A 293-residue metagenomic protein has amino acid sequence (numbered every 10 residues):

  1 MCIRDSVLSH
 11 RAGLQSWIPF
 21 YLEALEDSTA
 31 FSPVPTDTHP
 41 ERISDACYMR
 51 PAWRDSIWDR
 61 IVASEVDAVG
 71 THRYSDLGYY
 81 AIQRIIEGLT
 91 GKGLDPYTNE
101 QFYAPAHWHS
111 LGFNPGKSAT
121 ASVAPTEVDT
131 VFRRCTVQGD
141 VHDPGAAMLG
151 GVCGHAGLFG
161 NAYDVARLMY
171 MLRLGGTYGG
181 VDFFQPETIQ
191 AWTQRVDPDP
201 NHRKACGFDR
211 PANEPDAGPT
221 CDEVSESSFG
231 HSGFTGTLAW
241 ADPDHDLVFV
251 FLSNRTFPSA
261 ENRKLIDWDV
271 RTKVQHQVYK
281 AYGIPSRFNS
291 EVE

Functional and structural regions predicted by a protein language model:
R4-S227: Short, surface-exposed loop or secondary-structure junction motifs that flank catalytic or metal-binding residues
H231-E293: Structured C-terminal helix/loop/strand segments within mature extracytoplasmic catalytic/sensor domains
